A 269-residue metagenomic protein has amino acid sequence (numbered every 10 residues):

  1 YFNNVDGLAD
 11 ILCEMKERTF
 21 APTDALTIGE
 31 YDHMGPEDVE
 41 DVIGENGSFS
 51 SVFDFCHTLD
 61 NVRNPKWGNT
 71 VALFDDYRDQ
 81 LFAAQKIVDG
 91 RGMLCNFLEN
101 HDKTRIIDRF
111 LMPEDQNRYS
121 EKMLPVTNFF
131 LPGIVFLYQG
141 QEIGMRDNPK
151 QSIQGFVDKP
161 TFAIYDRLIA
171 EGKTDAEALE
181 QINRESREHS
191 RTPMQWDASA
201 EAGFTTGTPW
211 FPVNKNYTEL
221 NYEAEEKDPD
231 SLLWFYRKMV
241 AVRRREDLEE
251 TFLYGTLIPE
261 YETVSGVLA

Functional and structural regions predicted by a protein language model:
Y1-A269: Active-site and adjacent substrate-binding regions of carbohydrate-active enzymes
